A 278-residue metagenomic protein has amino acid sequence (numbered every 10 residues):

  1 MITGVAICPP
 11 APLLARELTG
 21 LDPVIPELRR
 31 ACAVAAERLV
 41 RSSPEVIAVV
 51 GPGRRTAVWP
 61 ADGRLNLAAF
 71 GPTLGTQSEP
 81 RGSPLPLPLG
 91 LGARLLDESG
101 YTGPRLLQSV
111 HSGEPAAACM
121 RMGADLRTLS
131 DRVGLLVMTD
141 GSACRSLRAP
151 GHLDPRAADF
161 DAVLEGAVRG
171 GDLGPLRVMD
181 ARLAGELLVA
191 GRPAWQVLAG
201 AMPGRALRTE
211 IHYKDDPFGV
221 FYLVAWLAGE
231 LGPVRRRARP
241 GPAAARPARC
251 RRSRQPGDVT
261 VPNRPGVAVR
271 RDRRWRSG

Functional and structural regions predicted by a protein language model:
M1-I2, A228-G278: Actinobacteria-biased recognition of intrinsically disordered, low-complexity terminal regions
M1-L87: A short aromatic-anchored loop/beta-hairpin motif
Q77-A124: Cap/lid and interdomain-hinge subdomains that line or gate substrate/regulatory clefts in soluble alpha/beta enzymes
P115-A162: Active-site beta-strand/loop microenvironment that shapes enzyme catalytic pockets
G151-M179: Metal-dependent phosphoesterases centered on the DNase I-like endonuclease/exonuclease/phosphatase
V168-K214: Polyanion-binding loop/helix "lid" in catalytic or ligand-binding cores
G200-G241: Long, Lys/Arg- and hydrophobic-enriched amphipathic alpha-helices
